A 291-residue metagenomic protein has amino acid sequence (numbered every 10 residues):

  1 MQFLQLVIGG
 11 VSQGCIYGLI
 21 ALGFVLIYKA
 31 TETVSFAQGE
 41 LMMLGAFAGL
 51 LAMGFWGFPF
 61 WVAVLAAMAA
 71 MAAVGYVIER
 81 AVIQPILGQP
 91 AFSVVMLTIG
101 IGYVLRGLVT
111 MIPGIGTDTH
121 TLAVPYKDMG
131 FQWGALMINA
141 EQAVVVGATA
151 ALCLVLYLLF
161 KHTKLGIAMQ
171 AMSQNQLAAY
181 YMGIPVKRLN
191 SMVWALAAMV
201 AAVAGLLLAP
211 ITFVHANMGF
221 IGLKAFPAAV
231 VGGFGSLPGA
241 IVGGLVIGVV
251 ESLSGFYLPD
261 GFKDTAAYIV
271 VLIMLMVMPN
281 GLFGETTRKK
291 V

Functional and structural regions predicted by a protein language model:
M1-I20, A48, F58-A63, Q89-S93 (+7 more regions): Membrane-interfacial amphipathic/re-entrant helices at transmembrane-helix boundaries
I8, A30-V77, A81: Membrane-embedded helix boundary and interhelical linker motif in transport proteins
Q13, A135-V214, L237-G243: Helix-loop-helix "hairpin" substructures at the membrane interface of multi-pass membrane proteins
C15, L26-A46, G88-S93, L165-A168 (+5 more regions): Short, non-helical or kinked segments that cap or interrupt transmembrane helices
Y17, A21, G57-A69, W194-A201 (+1 more regions): Transmembrane alpha-helical segments in multi-pass inner-membrane proteins
I20, A81, Q174-Y181, P185-R188 (+1 more regions): Cytosolic-side transmembrane-helix boundaries in multi-pass membrane proteins
F58-I101, L108, V242-I247, M278-P279: Alpha-helical transmembrane segments within multi-pass membrane transporters and channels
P85-H162, L189-M192, L253, L258-D260 (+2 more regions): Transmembrane helix-bundle core of multi-pass membrane transporters and related energy-transducing complexes
